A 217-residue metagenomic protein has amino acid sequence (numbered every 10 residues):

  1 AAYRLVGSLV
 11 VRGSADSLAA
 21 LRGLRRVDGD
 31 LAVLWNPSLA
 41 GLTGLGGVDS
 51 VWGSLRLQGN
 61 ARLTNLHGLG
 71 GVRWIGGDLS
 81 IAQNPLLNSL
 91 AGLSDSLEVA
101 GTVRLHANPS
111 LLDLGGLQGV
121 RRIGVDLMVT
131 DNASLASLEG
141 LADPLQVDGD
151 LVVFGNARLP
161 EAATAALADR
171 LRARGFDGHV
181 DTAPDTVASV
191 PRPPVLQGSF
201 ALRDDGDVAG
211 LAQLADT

Functional and structural regions predicted by a protein language model:
L5-S17, R26-L39, G44-T64, G68 (+6 more regions): Concave beta-strand-loop units of leucine-rich repeat
L21-G23: Beta-solenoid repeat scaffold
A163-A165: Leucine-rich repeat
L211-T217: Short, intrinsically disordered, charge-balanced linker/junction segments flanking boundaries in proteins
